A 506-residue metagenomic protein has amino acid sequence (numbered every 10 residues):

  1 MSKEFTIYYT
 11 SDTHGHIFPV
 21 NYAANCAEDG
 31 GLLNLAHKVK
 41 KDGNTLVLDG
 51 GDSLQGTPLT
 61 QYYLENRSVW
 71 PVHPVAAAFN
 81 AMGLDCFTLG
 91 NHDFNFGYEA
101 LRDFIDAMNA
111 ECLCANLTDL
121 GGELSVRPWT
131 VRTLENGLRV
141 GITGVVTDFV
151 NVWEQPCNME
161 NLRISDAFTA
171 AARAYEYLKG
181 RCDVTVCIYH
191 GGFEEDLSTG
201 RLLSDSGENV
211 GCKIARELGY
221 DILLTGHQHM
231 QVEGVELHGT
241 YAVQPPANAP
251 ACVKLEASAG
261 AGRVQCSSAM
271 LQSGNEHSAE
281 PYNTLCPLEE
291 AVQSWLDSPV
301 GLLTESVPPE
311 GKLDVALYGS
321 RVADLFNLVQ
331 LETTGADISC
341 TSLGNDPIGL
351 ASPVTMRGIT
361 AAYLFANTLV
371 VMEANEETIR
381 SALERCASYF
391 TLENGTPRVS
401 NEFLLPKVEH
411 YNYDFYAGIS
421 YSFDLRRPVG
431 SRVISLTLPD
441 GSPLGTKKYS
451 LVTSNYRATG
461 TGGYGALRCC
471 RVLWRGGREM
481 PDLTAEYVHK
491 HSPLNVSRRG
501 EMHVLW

Functional and structural regions predicted by a protein language model:
M1-E276, L317-V329, F390, W474-M480: Acidic, metal/ion-coordinating pockets
E4-T6, H16, G30, N34 (+6 more regions): Feature captures C-terminal
T10, S165, S258, S267-Q272 (+5 more regions): A structural detector for beta-sheet-dominated domains
H14-V20, L303-G311, Y464-R468: Acidic/histidine-rich, surface-exposed loop or edge segments in extracytoplasmic proteins
L32, V72, Y98, Y282-L285 (+5 more regions): Alpha-helix initiation and N-capping motif
R139, G311-L313, P443: Short, solvent-exposed loop/turn motifs
L203, V292, V315, G319 (+2 more regions): Generic alpha-helical structural element
A259-P353, T459, V488-W506: A short C-terminal boundary segment appended to hydrolase-like catalytic domains
